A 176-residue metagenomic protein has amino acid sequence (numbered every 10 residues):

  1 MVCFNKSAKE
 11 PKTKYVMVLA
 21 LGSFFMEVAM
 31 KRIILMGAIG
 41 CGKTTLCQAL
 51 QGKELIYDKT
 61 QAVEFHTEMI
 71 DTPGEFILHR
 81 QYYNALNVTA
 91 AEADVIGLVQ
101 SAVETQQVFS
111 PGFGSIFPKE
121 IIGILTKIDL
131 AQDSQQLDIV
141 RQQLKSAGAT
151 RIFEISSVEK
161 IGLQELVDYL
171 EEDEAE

Functional and structural regions predicted by a protein language model:
A8-S23: Intrinsically disordered, low-complexity segments enriched in serine/proline and basic residues
A20-T72: Conserved G1/Walker A P-loop phosphate-binding module
A29, V63-H66, A91-A93, F117-K119: Short loop/turn elements that form and flank the Walker-type P-loop nucleotide-binding site in RecA-like NTPase cores
I70-S115, S134: Switch II of P-loop NTPase G domains
Q100-R151: Conserved C-terminal guanine-recognition region of P-loop GTPase G domains, centered on the G4
S134-E176: Canonical P-loop GTPase G-domain recognition
